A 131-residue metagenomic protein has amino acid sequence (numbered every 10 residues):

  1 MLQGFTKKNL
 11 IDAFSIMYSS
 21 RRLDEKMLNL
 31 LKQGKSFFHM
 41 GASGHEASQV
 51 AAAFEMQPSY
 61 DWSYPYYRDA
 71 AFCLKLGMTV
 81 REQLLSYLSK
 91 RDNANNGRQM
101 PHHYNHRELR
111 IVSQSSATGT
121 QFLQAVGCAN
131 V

Functional and structural regions predicted by a protein language model:
M1-I11: Charged, compositionally biased N-terminal leader segments and the immediate start of the first structured element
R22-V131: Cofactor-binding active-site loop characterized by glycine-rich and histidine/acidic residues
